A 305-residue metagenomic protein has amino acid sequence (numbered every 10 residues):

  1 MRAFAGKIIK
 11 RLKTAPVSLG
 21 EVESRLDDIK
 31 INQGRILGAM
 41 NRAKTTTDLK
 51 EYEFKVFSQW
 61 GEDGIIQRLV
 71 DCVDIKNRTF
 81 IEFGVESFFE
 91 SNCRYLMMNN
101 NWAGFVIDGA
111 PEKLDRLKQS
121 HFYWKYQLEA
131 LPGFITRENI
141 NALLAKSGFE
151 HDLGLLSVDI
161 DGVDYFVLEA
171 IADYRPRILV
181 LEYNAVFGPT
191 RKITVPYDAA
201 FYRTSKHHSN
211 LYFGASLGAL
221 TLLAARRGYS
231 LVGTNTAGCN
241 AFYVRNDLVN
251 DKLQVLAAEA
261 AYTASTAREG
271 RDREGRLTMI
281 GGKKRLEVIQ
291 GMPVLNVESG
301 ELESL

Functional and structural regions predicted by a protein language model:
R2-M40: N-terminal auxiliary segments of SAM/dcSAM-dependent transferases
S24-D74, I81, L143, T190-L305: Rossmann-like AdoMet/SAM-dependent catalytic core
K50-V158, Y174, A185-G188, D272 (+1 more regions): SAM cofactor-binding core of SAM-dependent methyltransferases, primarily the Rossmann-like beta-alpha-beta module
E82, V106, S157, I178-E182 (+2 more regions): A structural signal for short, well-ordered beta-strand segments and their strand-loop junctions that often border
S91-N92, R116, F166-E169, T190-R191 (+1 more regions): Short glycine-/acidic-enriched loop or helix-start segments at secondary-structure transitions that form or flank
Q127-A130, F166-S205: A short alpha/beta connector and helix-capping loop motif
L153, V167, G228-V232: Short helix-to-loop capping/linker segments positioned immediately adjacent to catalytic or ligand/cofactor-binding
S157-V167: Active-site glycine- and acidic-residue-rich loops that bind and position anionic ligands or nucleotide-like cofactors
